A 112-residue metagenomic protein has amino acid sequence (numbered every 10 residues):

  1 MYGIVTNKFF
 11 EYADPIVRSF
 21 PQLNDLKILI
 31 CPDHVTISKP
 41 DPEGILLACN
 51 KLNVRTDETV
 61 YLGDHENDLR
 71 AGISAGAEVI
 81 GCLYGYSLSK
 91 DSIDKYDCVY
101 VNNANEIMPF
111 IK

Functional and structural regions predicted by a protein language model:
M1-V17: Substrate-recognition element of Asp-dependent hydrolases with the DxDx(T/V) motif
Y2-V5, I37, Y61-L62, Y100: Conserved SAM-binding loop
F10-Y12, N67, S87-L88, E106: Short alpha-helical
P21-D25, N53-V54: Short helix-capping segments at alpha-helix termini
L23-I37: A short, structured active-site edge motif that brings together acidic residues
K39-L69: Conserved Lys-Pro-Asp/Glu-containing loop-to-beta segment of HAD-superfamily phosphomonoesterases, centered on
V60-Y100: Acidic, Mg2+-coordinating phosphoryl-transfer loop and its flanking beta/alpha structural elements, shared across
I107-K112: Short amphipathic alpha-helix with an adjacent loop that forms part of the alpha/beta core around
